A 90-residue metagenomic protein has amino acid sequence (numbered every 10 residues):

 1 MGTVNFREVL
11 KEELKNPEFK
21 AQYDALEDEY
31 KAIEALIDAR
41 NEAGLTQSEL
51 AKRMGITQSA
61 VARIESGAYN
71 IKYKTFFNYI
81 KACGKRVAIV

Functional and structural regions predicted by a protein language model:
M1-K31: N-terminal flexible/basic segments that precede or flank functional cores
L10, I33, L50, Y73-F76: Alpha-helical structural signal
A35-E49, N78: Short basic helix-loop element that most often maps to the first helix and adjoining turn of HTH DNA-binding modules
L45-A60: Short alpha-helical DNA-recognition segment
K74-V90: DNA major-groove recognition helix of helix-turn-helix/homeodomain DNA-binding modules
